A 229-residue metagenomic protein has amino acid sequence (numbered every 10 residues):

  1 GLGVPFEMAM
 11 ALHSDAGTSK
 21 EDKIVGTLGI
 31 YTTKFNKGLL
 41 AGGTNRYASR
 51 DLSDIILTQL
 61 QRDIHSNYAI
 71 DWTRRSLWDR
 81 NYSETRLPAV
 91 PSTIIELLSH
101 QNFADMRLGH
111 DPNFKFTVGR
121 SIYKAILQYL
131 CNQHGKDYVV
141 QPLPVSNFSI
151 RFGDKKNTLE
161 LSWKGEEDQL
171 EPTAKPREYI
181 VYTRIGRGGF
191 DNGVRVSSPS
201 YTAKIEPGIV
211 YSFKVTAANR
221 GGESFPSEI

Functional and structural regions predicted by a protein language model:
L2-G3, D22, G42-S53, L108-G119 (+2 more regions): Solvent-exposed, acidic/flexible segments
G3-M8, A89-T93: Loop/turn elements at helix/coil->beta-strand transitions in domains of secreted/extracellular proteins
S14-I24, L28-N36, Y68-K136: Active-site-adjacent mobile loop/cap segments within catalytic or ligand-binding domains
N45-W78: Active-site-adjacent substrate-binding region of metalloamidase/peptidase-like peptide-processing proteins
Q128-T173, P207, G221-I229: Pro/Thr/Ser/Gly-rich low-complexity, intrinsically disordered linker/stalk tracts
E166-F190: Solvent-exposed loop/turn segments flanking beta-strands in beta-repeat/beta-sandwich domains
D191-S198: Short beta-strand segments within Ig-like beta-sandwich modules, predominantly Fibronectin type-III
Y201-F225: Beta-strand-rich modules
